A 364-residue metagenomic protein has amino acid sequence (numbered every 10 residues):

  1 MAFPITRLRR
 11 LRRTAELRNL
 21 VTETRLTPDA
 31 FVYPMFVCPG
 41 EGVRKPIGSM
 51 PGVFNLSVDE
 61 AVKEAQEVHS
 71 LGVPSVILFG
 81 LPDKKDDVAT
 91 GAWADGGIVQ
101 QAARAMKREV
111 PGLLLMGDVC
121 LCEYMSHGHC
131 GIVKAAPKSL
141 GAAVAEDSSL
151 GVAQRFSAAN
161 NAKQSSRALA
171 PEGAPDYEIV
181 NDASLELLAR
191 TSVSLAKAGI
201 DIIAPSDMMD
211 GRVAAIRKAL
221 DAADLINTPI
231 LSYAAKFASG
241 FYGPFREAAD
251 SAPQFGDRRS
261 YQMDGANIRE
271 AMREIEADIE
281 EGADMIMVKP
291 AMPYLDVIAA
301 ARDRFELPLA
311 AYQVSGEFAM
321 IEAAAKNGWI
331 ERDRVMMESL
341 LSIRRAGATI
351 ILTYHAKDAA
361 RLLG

Functional and structural regions predicted by a protein language model:
M1-D59: An N-cap/entry alpha-helix motif that binds or orients negatively charged groups
R10, T14-L17, V110, R167 (+2 more regions): Short, structured coil/loop segments at alpha-helix boundaries
R10, T24, G141, S149-L150 (+3 more regions): Short linear sequence motifs
P39-I47, P51-K138, D176-G364: Alpha/beta enzyme core
A136-Y177: Intrinsic disorder/low-complexity segments
